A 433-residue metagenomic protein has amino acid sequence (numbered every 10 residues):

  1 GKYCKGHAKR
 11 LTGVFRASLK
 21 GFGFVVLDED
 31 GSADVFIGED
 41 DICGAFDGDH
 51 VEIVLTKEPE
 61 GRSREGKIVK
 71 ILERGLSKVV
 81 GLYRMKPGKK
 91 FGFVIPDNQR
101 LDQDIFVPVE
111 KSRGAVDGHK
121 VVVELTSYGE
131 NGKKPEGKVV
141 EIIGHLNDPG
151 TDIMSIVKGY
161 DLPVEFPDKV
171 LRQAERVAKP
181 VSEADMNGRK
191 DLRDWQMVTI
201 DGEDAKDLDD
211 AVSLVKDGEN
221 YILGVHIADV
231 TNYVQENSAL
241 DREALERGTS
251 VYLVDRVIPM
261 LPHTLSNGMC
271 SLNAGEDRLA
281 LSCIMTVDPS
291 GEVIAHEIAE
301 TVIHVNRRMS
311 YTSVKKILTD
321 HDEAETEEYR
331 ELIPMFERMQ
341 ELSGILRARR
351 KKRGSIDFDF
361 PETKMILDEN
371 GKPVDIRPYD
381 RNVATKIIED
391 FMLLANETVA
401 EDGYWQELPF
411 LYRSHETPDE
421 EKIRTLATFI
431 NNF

Functional and structural regions predicted by a protein language model:
G1-I227, T231-E276, K315: Charge-lined substrate channels and their catalytic hotspots, especially those that engage the 3′ end of RNA
E110-R113, R330-P334, Y379-D390: Short alpha-helix boundary/capping segments
S127-G129, K216-G218, T231-N232, V287-P289 (+3 more regions): A generic structural motif
M154, D168-R172, R189-R193, A295-A299 (+2 more regions): Short coil/turn segments at secondary-structure boundaries
D204, P361-D375: Active-site-adjacent bridging/hinge elements
G218-E219, Y233, D241-E246, D288-E292 (+3 more regions): Secondary-structure transition/capping motifs at alpha-helix termini and the adjoining loop/turn into the next element
S250-K352: Conserved catalytic alpha/beta cores of large enzymes that bind or transform nucleotide phosphates and polynucleotides
N370-F433: Extended, well-ordered alpha-helical scaffold/bundle regions in very large, multi-domain proteins
